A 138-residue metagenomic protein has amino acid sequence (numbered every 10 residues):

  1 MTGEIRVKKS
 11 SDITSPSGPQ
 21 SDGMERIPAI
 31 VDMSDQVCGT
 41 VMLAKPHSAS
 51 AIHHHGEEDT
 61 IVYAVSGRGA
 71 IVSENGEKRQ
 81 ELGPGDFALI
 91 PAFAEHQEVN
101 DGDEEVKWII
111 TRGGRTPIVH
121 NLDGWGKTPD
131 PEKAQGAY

Functional and structural regions predicted by a protein language model:
M1-V37, A51-I52, D123-Y138: A short, N-terminal "cap"/entry segment at the start of jelly-roll beta-barrel domains of the cupin/DSBH fold
D35, E57, G76, D103-E104: Short strand-connecting beta-turns/loops that link adjacent beta-strands
G39-L43, I61, R79, F87-L89 (+1 more regions): Conserved hydrophobic/aromatic beta-strand scaffold that supports enzyme active sites
T40-G56: Conserved short histidine dyad/triad with adjacent acidic residue
V41, H54, V65, S73-N75 (+2 more regions): Residue-level recognition of conserved beta-strand positions in structured domain cores
M42, Q97-Y138: Double-stranded beta-helix
A49, E57-P84, A94: A short beta-strand-loop-beta hairpin characteristic of the jelly-roll/cupin
N75, L82-D101, T111-G113: Conserved metal-binding segment of the jelly-roll/cupin
